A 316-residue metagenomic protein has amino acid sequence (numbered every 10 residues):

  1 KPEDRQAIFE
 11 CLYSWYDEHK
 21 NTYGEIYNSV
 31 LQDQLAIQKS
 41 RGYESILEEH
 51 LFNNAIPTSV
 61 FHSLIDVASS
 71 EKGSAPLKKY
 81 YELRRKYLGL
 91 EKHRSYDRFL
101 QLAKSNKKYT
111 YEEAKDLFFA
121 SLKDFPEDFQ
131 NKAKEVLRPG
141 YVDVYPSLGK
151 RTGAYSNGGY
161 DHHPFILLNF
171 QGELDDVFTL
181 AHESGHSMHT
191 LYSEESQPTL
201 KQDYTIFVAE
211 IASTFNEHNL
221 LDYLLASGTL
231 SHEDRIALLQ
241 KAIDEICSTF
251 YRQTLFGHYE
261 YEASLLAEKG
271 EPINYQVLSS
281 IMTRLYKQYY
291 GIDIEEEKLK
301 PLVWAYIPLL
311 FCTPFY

Functional and structural regions predicted by a protein language model:
K1-Y316: Cation-handling catalytic/transport regions enriched in His/Asp/Glu
